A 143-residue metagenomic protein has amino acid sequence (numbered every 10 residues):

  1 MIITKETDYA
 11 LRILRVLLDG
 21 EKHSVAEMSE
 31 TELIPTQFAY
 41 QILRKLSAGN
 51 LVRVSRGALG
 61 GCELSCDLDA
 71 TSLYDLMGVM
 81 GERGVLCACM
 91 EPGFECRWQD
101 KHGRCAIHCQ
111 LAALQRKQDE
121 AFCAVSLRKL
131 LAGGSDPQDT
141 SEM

Functional and structural regions predicted by a protein language model:
I3-I34: N-terminal helix-turn-helix DNA-binding core of bacterial DNA-binding proteins
V25, T31, R56, S65 (+1 more regions): Solvent-exposed interaction patches of small proteins and small membrane subunits
T31-I34, Y40, L68-A70: Compact, glycine-rich, soluble single-domain proteins
A39-G49: Basic amphipathic alpha-helical segments that dock to polyanions
G49-S65: Beta-hairpin "wing" of winged helix-turn-helix
S65-M143: Non-DNA-binding regulatory cores of transcription-related proteins, predominantly C-terminal effector-binding
